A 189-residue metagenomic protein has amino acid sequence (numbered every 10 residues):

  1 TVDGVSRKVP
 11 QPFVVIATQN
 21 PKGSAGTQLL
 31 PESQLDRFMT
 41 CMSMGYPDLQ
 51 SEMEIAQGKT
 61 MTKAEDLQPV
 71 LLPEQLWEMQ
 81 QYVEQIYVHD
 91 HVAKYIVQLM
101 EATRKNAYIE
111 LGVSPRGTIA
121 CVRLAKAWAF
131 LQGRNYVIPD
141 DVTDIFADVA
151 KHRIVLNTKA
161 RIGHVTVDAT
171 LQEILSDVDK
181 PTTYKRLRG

Functional and structural regions predicted by a protein language model:
T1-P73, W77-I86, K126-L131: Canonical AAA+ ATPase core
Q34, A56-T60, M100, F146 (+1 more regions): Hydrophobic aliphatic residues
E54, Q81, K94, Q98 (+1 more regions): Replace "anionic and nucleotidyl ligands
D66-C121: Conserved AAA+ ATPase small/helical "lid" subdomain
K105-G189: C-terminal engagement/docking regions of AAA+ P-loop ATPases
